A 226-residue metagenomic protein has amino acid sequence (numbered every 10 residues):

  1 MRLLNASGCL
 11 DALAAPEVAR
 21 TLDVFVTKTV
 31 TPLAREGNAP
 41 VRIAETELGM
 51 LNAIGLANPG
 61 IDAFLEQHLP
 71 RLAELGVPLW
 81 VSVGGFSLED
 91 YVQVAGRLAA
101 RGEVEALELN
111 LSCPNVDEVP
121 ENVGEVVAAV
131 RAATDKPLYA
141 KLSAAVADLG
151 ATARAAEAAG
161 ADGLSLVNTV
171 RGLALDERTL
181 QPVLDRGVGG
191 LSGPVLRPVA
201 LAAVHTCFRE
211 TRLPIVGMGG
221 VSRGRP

Functional and structural regions predicted by a protein language model:
M1-P78, G85: N-terminal capping/small domains of soluble enzymes
L3-A6, F25-T27, L79-V83, L107-L109 (+3 more regions): Hydrophobic faces of well-ordered beta-strands that scaffold small-molecule active sites in alpha/beta enzyme cores
G8-C9, S82-G85, L142-D148, R197 (+1 more regions): Glycine-rich beta-to-alpha transition loops that act as phosphate-gripper elements at the mouths of alpha/beta enzyme
A14-R20, Y91-R101, V146-A159, T206-L213 (+1 more regions): Catalytic cores of alpha/beta
M50-L51, N58, L111-E121, T152-L213: Glycine/Thr-rich beta-alpha phosphate-binding loop at enzyme active sites
I61-L65, Y91, V123, V127 (+3 more regions): Aromatic/hydrophobic pocket-lining residues that form the small-molecule binding cavity in soluble enzyme cores
E66-L79, A129-L138, A159, A203-P214: A structural motif corresponding to the C-terminal end of an alpha-helix and its immediate exit/capping segment
S82-T134, L142-A144, G150-D162, V167-R171: Conserved alpha/beta-domain cores
